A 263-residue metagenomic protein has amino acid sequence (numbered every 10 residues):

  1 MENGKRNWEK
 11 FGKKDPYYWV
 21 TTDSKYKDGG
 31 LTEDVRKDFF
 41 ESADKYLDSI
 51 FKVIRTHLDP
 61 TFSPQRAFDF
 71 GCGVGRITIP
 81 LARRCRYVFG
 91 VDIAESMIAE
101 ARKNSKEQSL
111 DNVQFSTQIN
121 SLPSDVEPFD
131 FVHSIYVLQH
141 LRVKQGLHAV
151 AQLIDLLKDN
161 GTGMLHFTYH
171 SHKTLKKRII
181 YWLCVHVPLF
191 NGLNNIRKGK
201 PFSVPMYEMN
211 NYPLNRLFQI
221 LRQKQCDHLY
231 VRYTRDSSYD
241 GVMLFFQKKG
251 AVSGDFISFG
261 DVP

Functional and structural regions predicted by a protein language model:
M1-P64, V74-L81, F89-P123, L141-Q145 (+1 more regions): Class I (Rossmann-like) S-adenosyl-L-methionine-dependent methyltransferase catalytic domain, capturing the SAM-binding
R66, Y87, P128-D130: Structural signature of beta-strand start/N-cap positions in the alpha/beta core of ABC transporter nucleotide-binding
F70: Conserved beta-strand/loop positions that form the S-adenosyl-L-methionine
A82-R86, K158: Short conserved AdoMet
V126-F129, Q152, H186-P188: A broadly tuned preference for mixed-charge, low-complexity surface segments
H133: A conserved beta-strand element that flanks and buttresses the S-adenosyl-L-methionine
Y136-V137: Short catalytic micro-motifs in class I SAM-dependent methyltransferases
L147-D159: A short glycine-rich, Lys/Arg-flanked "PGG" loop and its adjoining helix->strand segment in the class I
